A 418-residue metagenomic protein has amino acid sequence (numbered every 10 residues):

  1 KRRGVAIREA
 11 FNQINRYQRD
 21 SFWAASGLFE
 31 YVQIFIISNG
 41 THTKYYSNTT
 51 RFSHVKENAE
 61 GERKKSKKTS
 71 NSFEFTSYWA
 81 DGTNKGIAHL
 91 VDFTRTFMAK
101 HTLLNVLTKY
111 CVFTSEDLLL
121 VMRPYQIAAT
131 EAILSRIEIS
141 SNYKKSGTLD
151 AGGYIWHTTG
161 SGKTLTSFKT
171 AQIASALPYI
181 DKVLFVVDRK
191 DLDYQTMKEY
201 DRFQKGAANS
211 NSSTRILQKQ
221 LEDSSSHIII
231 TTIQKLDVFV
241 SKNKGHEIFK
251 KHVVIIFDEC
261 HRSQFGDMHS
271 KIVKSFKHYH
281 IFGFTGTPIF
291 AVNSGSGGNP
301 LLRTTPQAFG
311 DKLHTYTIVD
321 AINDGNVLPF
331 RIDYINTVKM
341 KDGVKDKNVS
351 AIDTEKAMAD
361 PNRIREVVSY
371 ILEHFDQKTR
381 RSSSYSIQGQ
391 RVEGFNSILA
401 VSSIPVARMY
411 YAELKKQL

Functional and structural regions predicted by a protein language model:
K1-K182, D191, Q195-G206, S224-S225 (+3 more regions): ATP-dependent helicase/translocase motor core
E9, T196, F239-N243, C260-K271 (+1 more regions): Conserved ATPase-coupling elements of RecA-like P-loop NTPase cores
I36-S38, I229-T232, I255, H280-T285: Structural recognition of the conserved hydrophobic beta-strand(s) that form the central parallel beta-sheet of P-loop
Y154-H157, D181-R189, E393-S403: Conserved RecA-like ASCE P-loop NTPase motor core of nucleic-acid helicases/translocases
R202, R215-I229, H246-E247: Conserved motor-coupling elements within RecA-like helicase/translocase cores
S226-K244: Conserved helicase/translocase P-loop NTPase motor core
H246-F282: SF2 helicase catalytic motif II
S294-N396, Y411-K416: Interdomain helical connector at the RecA1-RecA2 junction of SF1/SF2 helicase-like NTPases
